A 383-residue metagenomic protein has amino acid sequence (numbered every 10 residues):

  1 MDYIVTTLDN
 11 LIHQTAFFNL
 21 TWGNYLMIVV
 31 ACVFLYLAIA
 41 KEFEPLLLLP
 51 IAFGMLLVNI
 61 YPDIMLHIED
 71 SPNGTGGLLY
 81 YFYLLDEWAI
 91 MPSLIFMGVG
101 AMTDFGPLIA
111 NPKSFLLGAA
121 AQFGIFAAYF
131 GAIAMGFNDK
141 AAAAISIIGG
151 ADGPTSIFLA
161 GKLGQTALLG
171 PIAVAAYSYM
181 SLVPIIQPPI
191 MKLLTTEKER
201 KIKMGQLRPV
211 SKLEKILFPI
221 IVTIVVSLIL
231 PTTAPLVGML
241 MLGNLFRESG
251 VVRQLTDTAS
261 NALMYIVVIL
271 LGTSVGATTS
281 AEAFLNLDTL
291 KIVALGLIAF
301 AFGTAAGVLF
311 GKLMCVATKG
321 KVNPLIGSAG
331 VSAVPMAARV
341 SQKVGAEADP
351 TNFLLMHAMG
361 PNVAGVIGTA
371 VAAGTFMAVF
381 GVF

Functional and structural regions predicted by a protein language model:
M1-G74: N-terminal alpha-helical transmembrane segments of multi-pass membrane transport and channel/translocase proteins
M1-N19, Y25, S71, T75 (+3 more regions): Intrinsically disordered, low-complexity non-transmembrane regions of multi-pass membrane transporters
I39-L48, H67, Y81-F82, M102-L117 (+5 more regions): Interfacial helix-loop-helix linkers and transmembrane-helix boundary segments in multi-pass membrane proteins
W88, F96-M102, L117-A127, G131 (+3 more regions): Alpha-helical membrane segments and immediately flanking helix-loop junctions that form or couple to the substrate/ion
L108-Y129, S280-G307, A358-N362: Entry/N-cap segments of selected transmembrane alpha helices and their immediately preceding amphipathic helices
A167-I185, L295-G303, I326-A329: Alpha-helical transmembrane segments
A175-V251: Membrane-embedded hairpin module used as a gating/binding unit in multi-pass transport and secretion proteins
T223-F310: Transmembrane helical segments that form the transport core of multi-pass membrane transport proteins
